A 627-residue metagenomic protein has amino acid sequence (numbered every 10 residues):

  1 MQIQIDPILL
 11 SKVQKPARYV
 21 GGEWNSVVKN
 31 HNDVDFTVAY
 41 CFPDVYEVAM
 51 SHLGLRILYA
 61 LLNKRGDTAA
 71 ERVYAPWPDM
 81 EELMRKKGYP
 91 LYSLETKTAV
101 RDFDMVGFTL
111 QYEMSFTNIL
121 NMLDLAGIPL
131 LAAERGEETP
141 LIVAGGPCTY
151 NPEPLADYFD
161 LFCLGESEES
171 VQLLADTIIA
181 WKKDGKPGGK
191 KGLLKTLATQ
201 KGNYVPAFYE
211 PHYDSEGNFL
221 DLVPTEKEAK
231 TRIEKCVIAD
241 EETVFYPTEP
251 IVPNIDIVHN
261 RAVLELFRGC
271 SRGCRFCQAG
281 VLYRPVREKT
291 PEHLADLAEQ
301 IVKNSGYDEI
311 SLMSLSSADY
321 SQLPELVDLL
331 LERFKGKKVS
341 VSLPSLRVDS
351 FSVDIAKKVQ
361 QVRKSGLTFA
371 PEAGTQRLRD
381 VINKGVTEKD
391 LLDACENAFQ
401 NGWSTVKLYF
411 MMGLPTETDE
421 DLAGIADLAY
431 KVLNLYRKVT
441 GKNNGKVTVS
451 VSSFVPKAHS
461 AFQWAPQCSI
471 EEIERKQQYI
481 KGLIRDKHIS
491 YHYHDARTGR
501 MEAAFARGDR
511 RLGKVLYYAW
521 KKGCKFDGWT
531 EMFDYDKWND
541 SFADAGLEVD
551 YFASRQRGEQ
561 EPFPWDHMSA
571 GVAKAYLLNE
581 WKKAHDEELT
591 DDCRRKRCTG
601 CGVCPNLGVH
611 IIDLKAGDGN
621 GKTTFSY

Functional and structural regions predicted by a protein language model:
M1-V27, N32, V38-Y40, R485-Y627: Radical SAM enzyme core and accessory elements
L9-A39, Y46-E47, P206, Y213-V263 (+3 more regions): N-terminal [4Fe-4S]-dependent radical SAM core
V38-D44, L62, V252-R275, V302 (+2 more regions): N-terminal pre-triad scaffold of radical SAM enzymes
Y40-C41, Q300-K407, M411-T448, S452: Conserved SAM/AdoMet-binding glycine-rich loop
H52, D256-E292, G600-G617: Canonical Radical SAM [4Fe-4S] cluster-binding loop centered on the CxxxCxxC motif and its immediate flanking residues
L55, K87, L123, D157-F162 (+9 more regions): Short secondary-structure boundary/capping segments
A75-P224, A461-D509, Y517-M532: Glycine-rich beta-alpha loop elements in corrinoid/cobalamin-binding modules across cobalamin-dependent enzymes
T196-P206, L315-Y320, P344-S350, G413 (+4 more regions): A glycine-rich phosphate-binding loop feature that marks nucleotide/adenosyl-phosphate handling sites
